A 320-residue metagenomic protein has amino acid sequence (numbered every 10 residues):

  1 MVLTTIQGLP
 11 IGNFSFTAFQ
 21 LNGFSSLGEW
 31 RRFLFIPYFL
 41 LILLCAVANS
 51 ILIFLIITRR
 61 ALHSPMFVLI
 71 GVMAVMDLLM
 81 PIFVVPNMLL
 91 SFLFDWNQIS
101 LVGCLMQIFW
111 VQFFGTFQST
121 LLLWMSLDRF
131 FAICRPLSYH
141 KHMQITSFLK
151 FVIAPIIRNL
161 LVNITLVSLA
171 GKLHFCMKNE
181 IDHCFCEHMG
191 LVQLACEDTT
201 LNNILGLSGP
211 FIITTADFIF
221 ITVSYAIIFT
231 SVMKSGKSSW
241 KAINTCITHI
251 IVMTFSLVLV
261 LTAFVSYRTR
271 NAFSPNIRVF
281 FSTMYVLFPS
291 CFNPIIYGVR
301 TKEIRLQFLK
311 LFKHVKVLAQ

Functional and structural regions predicted by a protein language model:
M1-Q320: Transmembrane helical core of 7TM receptor-like proteins
